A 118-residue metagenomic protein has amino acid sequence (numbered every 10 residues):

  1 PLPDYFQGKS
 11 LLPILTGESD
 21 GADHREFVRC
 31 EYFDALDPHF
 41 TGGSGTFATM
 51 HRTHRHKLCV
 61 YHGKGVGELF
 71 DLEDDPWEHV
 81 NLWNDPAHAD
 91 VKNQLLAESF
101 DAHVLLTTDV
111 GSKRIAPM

Functional and structural regions predicted by a protein language model:
P1-E68, D90, A102-G111, I115-M118: C-terminal cap/loop subdomain of S1 sulfatases and analogous C-terminal strand-loop tails that border
D75: Intrinsically disordered, low-complexity polar regions and short flexible loop motifs
N81-N84: Phosphate-coordinating loops and pocket residues in cytosolic domains that bind phosphorylated ligands
S99: Hydrophobic "lid"/C-terminal helical patch of Rossmann-like NAD(P)-dependent dehydrogenase/epimerase domains
